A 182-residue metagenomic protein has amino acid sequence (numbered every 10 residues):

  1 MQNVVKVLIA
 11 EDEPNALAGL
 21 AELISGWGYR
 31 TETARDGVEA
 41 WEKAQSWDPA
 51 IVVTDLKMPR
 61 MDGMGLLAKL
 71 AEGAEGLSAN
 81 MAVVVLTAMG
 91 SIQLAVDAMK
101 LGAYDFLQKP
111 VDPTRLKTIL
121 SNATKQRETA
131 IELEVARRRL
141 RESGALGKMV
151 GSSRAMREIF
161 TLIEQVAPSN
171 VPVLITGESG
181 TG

Functional and structural regions predicted by a protein language model:
Q2-K6, P14-E32: Two-component/phosphorelay signaling modules centered on CheY-like receiver
V5, R35-E39, D62-A68: Acidic catalytic/metal-coordinating carboxylates
G28-R35, K43, T176: Short hydrophobic/Thr-rich beta-strand motif most characteristic of the beta2 strand and flanking loop of CheY-like
E42, M64-A79, D97: Short amphipathic alpha-helix used as the core "switch/output" element in two-component signaling
W47-V53: Active-site beta3 strand of CheY-like receiver
M58: Receiver (REC) domain active-site loop signature in two-component systems and cognate sites in sensor histidine kinases
R137-G182: AAA+ ATPase active-site-proximal loops
